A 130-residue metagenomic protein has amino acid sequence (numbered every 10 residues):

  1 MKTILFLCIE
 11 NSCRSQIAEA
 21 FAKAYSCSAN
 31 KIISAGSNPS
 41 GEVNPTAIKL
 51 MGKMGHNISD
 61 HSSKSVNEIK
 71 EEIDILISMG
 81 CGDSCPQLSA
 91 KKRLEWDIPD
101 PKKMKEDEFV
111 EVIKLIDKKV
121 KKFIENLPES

Functional and structural regions predicted by a protein language model:
M1-N67: Conserved active-site segments centered on acidic
A20, A24, I69-E72, K91 (+1 more regions): Surface-exposed loop/turn and secondary-structure junction residues enriched for glycine/proline
C27, E71, P128: Short conserved AdoMet
I33, I75-I77, L94-W96: Hydrophobic/aromatic beta-strand patches that form the interior of the parallel beta-sheet core in alpha/beta enzyme
I48, L76-S78, K119: Alpha-helix boundary/capping detector
H61, V66-S89: Mid-chain, well-packed structural core segment of small domains
G82-S130: Phosphate-binding/catalytic loops
